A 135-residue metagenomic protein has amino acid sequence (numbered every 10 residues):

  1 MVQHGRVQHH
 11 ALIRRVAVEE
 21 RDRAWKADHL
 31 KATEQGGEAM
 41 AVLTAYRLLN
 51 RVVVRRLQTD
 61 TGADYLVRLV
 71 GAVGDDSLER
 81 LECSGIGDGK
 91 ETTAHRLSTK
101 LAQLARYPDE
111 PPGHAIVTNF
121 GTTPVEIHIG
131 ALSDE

Functional and structural regions predicted by a protein language model:
M1-R6, R15-R56: Acidic-basic catalytic patches of nuclease active cores, encompassing PD-(D/E)XK and other metal-cofactor nuclease
A11: Short, surface-exposed acidic-centric catalytic microdomains
E20-K26, L66-V67, L81, V117: Generic hydrophobic secondary-structure signal
M40-L49, Y65-V67, V73-G89: Conserved catalytic cores of phosphodiester-cleaving nucleases, focusing on short active-site segments
R51-V52, D60, E79-E135: Catalytic cores of nucleic-acid endonucleases
R55-L57, A72-V73: Short, conserved, surface-exposed binding loops centered on an aromatic residue
Q58-Y65: Short Gly/Ser/Thr- and Asp/Glu-enriched loop/turn motifs at secondary-structure junctions
V67-R68, I127: A short acidic (Asp/Glu
